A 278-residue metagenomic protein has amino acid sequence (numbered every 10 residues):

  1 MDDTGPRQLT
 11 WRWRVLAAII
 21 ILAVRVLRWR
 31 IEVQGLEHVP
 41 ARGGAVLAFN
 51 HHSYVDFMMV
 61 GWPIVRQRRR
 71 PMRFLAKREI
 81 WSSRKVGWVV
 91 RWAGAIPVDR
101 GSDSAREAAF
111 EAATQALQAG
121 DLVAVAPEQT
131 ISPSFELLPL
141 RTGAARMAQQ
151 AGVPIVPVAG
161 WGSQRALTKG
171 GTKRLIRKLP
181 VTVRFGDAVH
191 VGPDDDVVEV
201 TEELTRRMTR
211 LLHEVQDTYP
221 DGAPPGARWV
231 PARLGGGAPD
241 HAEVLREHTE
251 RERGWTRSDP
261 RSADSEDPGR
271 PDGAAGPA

Functional and structural regions predicted by a protein language model:
D2-Q8, E107-A278: Non-catalytic C-terminal accessory region of glycerolipid acyltransferases and related lyso-lipid remodeling enzymes
R12-W13, I20-H51: Helix-to-loop junction immediately C-terminal to a conserved catalytic motif
I20-I21, W92-R100, P127-I131: Short, basic, glycine/proline-bearing loop/turn elements
L22-R28, R100-D103, P133-S134: Short, flexible loop segments at the rims of nucleotide/cofactor-binding pockets, characterized by
W29-E32, A105-F110: Glycine-rich, highly charged phosphate/nucleotide-binding loops
V33, I96-D99, V191: Short acidic-hydrophobic, aromatic-tinged amphipathic segments that line or gate anion-handling sites
V33, L47, F74-L75, V183-F185: Generic preference for hydrophobic
P40-S102: Catalytic core of membrane glycerolipid acyltransferases/transacylases, capturing the structured, soluble-facing
